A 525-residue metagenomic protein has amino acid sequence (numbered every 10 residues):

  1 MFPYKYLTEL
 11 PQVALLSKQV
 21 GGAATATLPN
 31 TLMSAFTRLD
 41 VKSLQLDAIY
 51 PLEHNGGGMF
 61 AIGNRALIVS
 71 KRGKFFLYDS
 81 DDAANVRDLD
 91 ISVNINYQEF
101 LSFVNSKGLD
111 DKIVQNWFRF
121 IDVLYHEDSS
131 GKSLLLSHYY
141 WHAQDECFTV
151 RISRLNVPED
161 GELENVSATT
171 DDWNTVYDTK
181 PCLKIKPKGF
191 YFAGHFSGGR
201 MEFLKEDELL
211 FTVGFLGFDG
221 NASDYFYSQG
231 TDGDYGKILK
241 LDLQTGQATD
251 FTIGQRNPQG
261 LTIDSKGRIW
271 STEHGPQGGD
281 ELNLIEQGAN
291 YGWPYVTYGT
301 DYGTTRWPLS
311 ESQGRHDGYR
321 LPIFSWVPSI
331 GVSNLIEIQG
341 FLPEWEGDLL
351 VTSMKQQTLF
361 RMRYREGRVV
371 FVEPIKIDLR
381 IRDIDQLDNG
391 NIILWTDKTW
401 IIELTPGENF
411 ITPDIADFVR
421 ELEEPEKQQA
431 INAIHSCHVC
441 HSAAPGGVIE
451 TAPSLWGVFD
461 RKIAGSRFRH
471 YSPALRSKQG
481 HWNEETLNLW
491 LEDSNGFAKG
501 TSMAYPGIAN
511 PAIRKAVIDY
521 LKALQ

Functional and structural regions predicted by a protein language model:
M1-P3: Hydrophobic membrane-insertion alpha-helices, especially the h-region of bacterial N-terminal signal peptides
Y6-F215, R268, P328-G367, L387-L404: Acidic, Gly/Ser/Thr-rich repeat motifs that build Ca2+-stabilized beta-propeller blades
L15-L39, V86, D110-I113, F118-F120 (+3 more regions): Beta-propeller domain segments
R368-N389: Conserved blade-ending motifs and adjacent loop-strand segments that build the rim/top face of beta-propeller domains
G390-I392, P406-F410, H481-Q525: C-terminal capping alpha-helices of c-type cytochrome domains
F418-E450, L455-W456: Sequence/structural segment immediately N-terminal to covalent heme-attachment motifs in c-type and related
P445-E484, Y505-G507: Gly/Gly-Pro-rich "capping" loops immediately C-terminal to redox-active cysteine motifs in periplasmic/lumenal
